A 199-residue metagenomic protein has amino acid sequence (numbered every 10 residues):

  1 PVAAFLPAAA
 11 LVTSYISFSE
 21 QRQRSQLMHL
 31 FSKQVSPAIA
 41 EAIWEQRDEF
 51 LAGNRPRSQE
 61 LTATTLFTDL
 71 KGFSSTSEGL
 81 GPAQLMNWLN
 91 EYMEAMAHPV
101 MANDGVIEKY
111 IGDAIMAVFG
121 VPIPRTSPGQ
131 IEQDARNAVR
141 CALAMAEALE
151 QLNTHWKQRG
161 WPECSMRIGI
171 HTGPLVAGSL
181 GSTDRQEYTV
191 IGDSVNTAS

Functional and structural regions predicted by a protein language model:
V2-L61, E150: Regulatory cytosolic signal-relay segments
Q34, T62-S75: Catalytic-site or vestigial catalytic-site microsegments of nucleotide-handling domains
S36, D69, M96, G112: Conserved hydrophobic/aromatic pocket- or pore-lining residues that grip, position, or stack substrates in active sites
S74-A97, M101, E108-K109: Conserved long alpha-helical elements within nucleotide-processing catalytic cores of c-di-GMP signaling and class III
Y92, A138, A148, S194-A198: Structural preference for long, well-ordered alpha-helical segments in enzyme cores
P99-D134, Q151-D193: Catalytic core of nucleotidyl cyclases, primarily class III adenylyl/guanylyl cyclases
